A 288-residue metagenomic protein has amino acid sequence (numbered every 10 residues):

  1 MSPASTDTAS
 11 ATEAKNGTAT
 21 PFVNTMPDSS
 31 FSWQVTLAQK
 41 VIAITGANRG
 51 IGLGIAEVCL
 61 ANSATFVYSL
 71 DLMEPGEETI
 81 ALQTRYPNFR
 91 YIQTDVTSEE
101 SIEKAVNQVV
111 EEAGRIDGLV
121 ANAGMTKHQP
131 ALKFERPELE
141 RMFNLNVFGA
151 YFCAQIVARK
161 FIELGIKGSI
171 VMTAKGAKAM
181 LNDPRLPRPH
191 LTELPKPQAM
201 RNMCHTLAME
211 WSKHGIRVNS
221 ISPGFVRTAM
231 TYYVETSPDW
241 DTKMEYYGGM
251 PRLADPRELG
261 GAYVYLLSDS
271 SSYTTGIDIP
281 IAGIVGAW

Functional and structural regions predicted by a protein language model:
D7, G17-F22, M26-S32, V264 (+1 more regions): Short C-terminal tail/terminal secondary-structure segment of NAD(P)H-dependent dehydrogenase/reductase domains
S30-Y68: Canonical Rossmann dinucleotide-binding motif of NAD(H)/NADP(H)-dependent dehydrogenases/reductases, specifically
P130-A131, E135-F143, M244: Substrate-binding pocket helix/loop in short-chain dehydrogenase/reductase
A154-Q155, H205: A short, exposed helix-loop element centered on a Lys and neighboring polar residues
I162, V171-M200, C204-K213, F225: Catalytic loop of short-chain dehydrogenase/reductase
S212, R217, T274-G276: Short, small/polar-rich loop/turn modules that mediate ligand/substrate recognition or access, typified
G248-L259: A conserved structural motif in NAD(P)-dependent oxidoreductases
